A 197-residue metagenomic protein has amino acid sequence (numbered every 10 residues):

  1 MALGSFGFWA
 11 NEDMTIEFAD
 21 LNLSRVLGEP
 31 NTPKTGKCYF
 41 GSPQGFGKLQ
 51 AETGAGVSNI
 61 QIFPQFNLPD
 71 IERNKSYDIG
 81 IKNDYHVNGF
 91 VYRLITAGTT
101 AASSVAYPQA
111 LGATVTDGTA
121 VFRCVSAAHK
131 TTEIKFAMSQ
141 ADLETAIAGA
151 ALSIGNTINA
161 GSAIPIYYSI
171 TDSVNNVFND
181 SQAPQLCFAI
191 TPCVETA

Functional and structural regions predicted by a protein language model:
M1-G47, T53-A55, N59-Q65: Beta-sheet-dominated interaction scaffolds and their linkers
S5-M14, N59-N67, A127-D180, T196-A197: Signature of Gram-negative chaperone-usher
A19, P30-K37, S162-P165, N175-F188: Short, solvent-exposed loop/turn segments enriched in Ser/Thr/Gly
L27-T32, R73-S76, G80-K82, G112 (+1 more regions): Solvent-exposed, conformationally flexible loop/turn segments
Y39-G41, R123, S169: Generic structural detector for well-ordered beta-strands
S42-Q44, I170-V174, F188-V194: Beta-strand elements of well-folded, non-transmembrane domains
A51-G54, Q182-P184: Short flexible loop/turn segments that cap and initiate beta-strands
N67-A128: Tryptophan-rich substrate-binding surfaces of secreted polymer-degrading and adhesive proteins
